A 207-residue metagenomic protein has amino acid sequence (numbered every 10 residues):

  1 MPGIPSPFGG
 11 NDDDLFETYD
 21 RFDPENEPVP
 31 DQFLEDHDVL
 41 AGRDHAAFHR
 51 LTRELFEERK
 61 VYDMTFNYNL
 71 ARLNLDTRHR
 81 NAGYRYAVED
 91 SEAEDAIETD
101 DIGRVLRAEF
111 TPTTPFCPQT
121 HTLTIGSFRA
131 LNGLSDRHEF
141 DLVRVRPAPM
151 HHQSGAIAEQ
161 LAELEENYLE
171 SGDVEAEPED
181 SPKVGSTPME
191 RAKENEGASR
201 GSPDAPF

Functional and structural regions predicted by a protein language model:
M1-F207: Domain-level signature for proteins that mediate thiol-based redox and metal-cofactor handling
